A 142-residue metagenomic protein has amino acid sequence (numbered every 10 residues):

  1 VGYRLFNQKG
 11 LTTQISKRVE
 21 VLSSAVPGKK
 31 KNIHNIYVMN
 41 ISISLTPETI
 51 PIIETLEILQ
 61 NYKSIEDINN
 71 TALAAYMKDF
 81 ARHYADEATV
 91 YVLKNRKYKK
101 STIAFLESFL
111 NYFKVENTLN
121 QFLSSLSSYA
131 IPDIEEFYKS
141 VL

Functional and structural regions predicted by a protein language model:
V1-N32: Short gly/ser-rich loop at a beta-strand->alpha-helix junction or flexible surface loop bordering the NTP-binding
S23, N40-S42: Short, structured patches in soluble enzyme cores that scaffold and shape functional sites
N35-V38: Phosphate-centric recognition/catalysis
L45-L142: Hydrophobic alpha-helical interaction segments
